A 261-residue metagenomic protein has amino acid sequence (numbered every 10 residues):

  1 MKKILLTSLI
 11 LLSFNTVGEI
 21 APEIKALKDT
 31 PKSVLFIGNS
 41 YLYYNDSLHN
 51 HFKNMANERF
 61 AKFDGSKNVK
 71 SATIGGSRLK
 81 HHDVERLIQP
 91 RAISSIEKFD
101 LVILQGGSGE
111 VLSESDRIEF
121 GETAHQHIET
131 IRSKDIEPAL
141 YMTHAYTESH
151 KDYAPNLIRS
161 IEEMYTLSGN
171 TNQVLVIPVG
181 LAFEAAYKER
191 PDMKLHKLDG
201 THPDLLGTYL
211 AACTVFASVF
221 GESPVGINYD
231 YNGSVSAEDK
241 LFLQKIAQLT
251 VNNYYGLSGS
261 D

Functional and structural regions predicted by a protein language model:
M1-I4: Positively charged n-region of N-terminal signal peptides that target proteins for export
S13-N15: N-terminal signal peptide c-region/cleavage motif recognized by signal peptidases
S33-L35, L42-G121: Conserved SGNH/GDSL esterase-like catalytic core that processes O-acyl groups on lipids and polysaccharides
I37-G38, Y141: Short hydrophobic segments within beta-strands
H49, K53, G121-I128, E162 (+2 more regions): Extracytoplasmic/secreted envelope proteins and their assembly/folding machinery, especially bacterial periplasmic
R91-L205, A217, G226: Alpha-helical cap/lid subdomain in secreted, periplasmic, or secretory-pathway luminal O-acyl-processing enzymes
L195, H202, A212-D261: Conserved catalytic region of serine esterases and O-acyltransferases that act on ester linkages in lipids
